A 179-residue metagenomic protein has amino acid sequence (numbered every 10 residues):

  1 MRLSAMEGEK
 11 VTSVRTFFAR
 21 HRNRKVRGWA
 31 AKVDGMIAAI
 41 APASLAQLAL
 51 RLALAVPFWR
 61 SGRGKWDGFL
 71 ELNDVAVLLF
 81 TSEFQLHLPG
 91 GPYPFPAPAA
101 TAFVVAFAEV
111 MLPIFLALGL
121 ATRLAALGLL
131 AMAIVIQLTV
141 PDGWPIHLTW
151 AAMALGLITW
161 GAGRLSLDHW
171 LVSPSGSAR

Functional and structural regions predicted by a protein language model:
R2-L78, L88-M111, F115-R179: Extended, low-polarity transmembrane helix blocks
S82-L86: Transmembrane alpha-helices and adjacent helix-loop boundaries
